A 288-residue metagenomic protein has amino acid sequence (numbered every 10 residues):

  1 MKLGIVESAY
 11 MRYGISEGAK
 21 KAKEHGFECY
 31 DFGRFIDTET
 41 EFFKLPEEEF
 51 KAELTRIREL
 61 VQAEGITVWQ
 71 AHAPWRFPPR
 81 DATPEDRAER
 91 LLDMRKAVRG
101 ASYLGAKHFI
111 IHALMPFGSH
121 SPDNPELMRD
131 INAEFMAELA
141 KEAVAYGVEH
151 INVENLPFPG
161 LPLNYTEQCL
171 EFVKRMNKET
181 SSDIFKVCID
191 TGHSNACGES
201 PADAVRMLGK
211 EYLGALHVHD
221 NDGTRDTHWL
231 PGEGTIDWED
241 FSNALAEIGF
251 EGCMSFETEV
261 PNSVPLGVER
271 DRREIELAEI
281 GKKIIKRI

Functional and structural regions predicted by a protein language model:
M1-G4, R12-E28, Q62, L91 (+4 more regions): Histidine-acidic metal/acid-base catalytic patches
V6-E7, K44-P46, E85-D86, L127-M128 (+3 more regions): A generic structural signal for short
A9-M11, R34-I36, P74-F77, A113-F117 (+4 more regions): Active-site-proximal loop/turn and secondary-structure-junction residues that shape catalytic pockets, frequently
E28-E134, V260-P261: Structural motif corresponding to the early beta-alpha repeats
Y103, K141-H150, K178-E179: Secondary-structure boundary elements
V148-N164: Hydrophobic, aromatic-enriched interface-forming segments
